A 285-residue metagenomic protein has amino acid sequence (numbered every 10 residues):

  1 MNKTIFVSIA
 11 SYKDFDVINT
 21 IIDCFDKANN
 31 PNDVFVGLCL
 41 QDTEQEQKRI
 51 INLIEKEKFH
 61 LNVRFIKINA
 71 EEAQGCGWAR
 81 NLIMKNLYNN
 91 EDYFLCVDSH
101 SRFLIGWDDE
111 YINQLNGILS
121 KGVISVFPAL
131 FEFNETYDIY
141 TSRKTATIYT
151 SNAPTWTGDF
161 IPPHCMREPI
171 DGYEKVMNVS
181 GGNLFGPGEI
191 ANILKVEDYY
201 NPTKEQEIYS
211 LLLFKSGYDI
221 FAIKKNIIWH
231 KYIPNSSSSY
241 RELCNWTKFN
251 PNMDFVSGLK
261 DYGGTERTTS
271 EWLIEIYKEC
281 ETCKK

Functional and structural regions predicted by a protein language model:
N2-T282: Catalytic cores of eukaryotic secretory-pathway lumenal/extracellular enzymes that build and remodel glycoconjugates
